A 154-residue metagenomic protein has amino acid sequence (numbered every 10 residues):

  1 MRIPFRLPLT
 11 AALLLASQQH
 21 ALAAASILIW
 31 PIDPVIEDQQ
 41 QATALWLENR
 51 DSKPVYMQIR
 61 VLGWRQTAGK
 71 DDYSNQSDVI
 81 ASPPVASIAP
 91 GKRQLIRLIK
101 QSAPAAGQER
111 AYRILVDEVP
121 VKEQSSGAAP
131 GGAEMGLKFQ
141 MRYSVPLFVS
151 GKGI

Functional and structural regions predicted by a protein language model:
M1-L9: Bacterial N-terminal signal peptides that target proteins for export
P8-S17: Bacterial N-terminal signal peptides
A23-R50: Beta-sheet-dominated interaction scaffolds and their linkers
L28-P31, T43, I80-P84, L98-K100 (+1 more regions): Short structured motifs
T43-N49, L98, R113-D117: Buried hydrophobic-core signal for structured, non-transmembrane domains
D51-Y73, D117: Short acidic, flexible loop segments centered on an aromatic residue
D71-P104: Intrinsically disordered, low-complexity Pro/Gly/Ser/Thr-rich segments with frequent PxxP/GP/PP motifs and embedded
Q101-I154: Terminal connector regions
